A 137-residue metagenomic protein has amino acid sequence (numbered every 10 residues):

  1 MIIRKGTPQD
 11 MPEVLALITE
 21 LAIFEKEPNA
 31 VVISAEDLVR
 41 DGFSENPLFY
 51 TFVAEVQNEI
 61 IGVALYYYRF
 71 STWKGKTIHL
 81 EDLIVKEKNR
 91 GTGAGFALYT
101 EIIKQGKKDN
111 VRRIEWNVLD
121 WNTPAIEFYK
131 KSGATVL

Functional and structural regions predicted by a protein language model:
I2-V14: A short beta-loop-alpha structural element at the N-terminal edge of CoA-dependent acyl/N-acetyltransferase catalytic
L15-R40: Conserved GNAT-fold acetyl-CoA-binding loop/helix
G42-V53: A short helix-loop-beta-strand connector motif used in the catalytic cores of GNAT acetyltransferases and, in some
V53, E59-Y67: Conserved beta-strand in the GNAT
K76-E87: Conserved acetyl-CoA binding element of GNAT-fold acetyltransferases
V85, G91-K104, K131: Conserved acetyl-CoA-binding loop-helix of GNAT-fold acetyltransferases
F96, D120-L137: Conserved active-site alpha-helix within GNAT-family acetyltransferase domains
K107-N117: Conserved GNAT acetyl-CoA-binding A-motif
